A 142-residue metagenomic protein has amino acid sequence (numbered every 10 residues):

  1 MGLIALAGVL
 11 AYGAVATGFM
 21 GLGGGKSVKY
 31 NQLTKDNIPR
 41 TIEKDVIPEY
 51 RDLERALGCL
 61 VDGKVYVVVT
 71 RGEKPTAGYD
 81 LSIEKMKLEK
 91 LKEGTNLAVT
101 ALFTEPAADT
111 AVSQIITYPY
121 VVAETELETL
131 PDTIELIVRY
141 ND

Functional and structural regions predicted by a protein language model:
M1-D142: Exposed, flexible binding/inhibitory loops of compact, secreted disulfide-stabilized domains
